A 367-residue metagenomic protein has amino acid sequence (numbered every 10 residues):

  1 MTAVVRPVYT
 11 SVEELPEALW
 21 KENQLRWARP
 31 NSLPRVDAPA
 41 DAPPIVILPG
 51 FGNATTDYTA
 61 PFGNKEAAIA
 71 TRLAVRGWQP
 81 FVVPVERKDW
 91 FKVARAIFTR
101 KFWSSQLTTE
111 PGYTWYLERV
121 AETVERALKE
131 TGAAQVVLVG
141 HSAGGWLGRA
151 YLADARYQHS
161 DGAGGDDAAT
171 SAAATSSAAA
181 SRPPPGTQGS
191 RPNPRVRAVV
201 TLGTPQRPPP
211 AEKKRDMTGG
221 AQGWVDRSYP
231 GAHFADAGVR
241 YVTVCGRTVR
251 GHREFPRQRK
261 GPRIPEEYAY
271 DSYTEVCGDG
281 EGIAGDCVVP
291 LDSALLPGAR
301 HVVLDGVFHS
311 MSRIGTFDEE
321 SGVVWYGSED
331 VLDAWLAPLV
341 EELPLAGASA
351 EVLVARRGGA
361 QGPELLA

Functional and structural regions predicted by a protein language model:
M1-A3: Bacterial/eukaryotic Sec-type N-terminal signal peptides
V5-A367: Lipid deacylating catalytic domains
